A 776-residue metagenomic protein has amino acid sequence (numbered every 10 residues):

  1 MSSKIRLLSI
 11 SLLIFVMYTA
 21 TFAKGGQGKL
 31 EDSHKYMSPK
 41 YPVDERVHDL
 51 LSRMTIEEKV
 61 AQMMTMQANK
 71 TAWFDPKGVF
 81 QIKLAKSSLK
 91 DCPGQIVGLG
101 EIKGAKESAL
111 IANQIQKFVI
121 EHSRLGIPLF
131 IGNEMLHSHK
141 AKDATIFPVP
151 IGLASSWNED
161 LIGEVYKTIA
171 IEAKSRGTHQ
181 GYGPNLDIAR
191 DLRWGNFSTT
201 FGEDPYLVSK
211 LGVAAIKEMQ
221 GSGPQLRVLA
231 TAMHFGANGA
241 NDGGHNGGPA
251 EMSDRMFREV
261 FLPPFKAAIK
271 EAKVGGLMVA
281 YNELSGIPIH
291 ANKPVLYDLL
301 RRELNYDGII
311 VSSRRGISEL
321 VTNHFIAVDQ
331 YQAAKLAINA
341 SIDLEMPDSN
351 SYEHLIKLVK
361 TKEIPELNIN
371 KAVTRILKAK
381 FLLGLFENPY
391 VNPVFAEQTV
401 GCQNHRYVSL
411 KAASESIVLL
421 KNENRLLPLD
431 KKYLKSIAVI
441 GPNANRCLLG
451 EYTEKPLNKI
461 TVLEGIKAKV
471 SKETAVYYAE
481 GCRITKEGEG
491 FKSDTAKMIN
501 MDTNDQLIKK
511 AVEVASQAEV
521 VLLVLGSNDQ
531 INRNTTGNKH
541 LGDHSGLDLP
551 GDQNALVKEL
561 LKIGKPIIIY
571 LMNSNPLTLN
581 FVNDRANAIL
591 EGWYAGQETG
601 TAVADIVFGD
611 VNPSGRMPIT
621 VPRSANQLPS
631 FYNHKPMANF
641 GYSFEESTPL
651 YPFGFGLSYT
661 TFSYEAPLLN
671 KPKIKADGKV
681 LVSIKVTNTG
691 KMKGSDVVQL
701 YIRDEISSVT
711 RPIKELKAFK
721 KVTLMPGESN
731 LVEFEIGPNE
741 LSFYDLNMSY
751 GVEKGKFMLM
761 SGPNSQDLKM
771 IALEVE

Functional and structural regions predicted by a protein language model:
M1-L30: Bacterial Sec-dependent N-terminal signal peptides
A20-D745, G751-S765, I771-E776: Glycoside hydrolase catalytic-domain context in secreted enzymes
